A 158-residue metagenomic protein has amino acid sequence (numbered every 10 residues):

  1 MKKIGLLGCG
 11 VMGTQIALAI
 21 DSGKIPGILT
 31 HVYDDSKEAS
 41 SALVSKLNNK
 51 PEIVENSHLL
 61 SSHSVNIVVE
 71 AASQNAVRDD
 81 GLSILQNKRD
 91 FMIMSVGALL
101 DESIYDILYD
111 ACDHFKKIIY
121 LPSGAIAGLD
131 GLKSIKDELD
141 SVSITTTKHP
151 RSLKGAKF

Functional and structural regions predicted by a protein language model:
I4-G8: Conserved N-terminal Rossmann-fold NAD(P)-binding element of oxidoreductases
M12: Hydrophobic/small residue at the entry helix of a nucleotide-binding pocket
I25-K46: NAD(P)-binding Rossmann-fold cofactor-contacting core
N49-S57: Conserved SAM-binding strand-loop segment of SAM-dependent methyltransferases
P51, N87-D90, H114-K117: A short helix->loop->beta-strand "cap" motif at the edges of active sites that frequently abuts
S57-Q86, A98-D101: Beta-loop-alpha module in the N-terminal Rossmann-like domain of NAD(P)-dependent dehydrogenases, especially those
V96-K117: Rossmann-fold NAD(P)-binding glycine/threonine-rich loop
K117-F158: Conserved anion/nucleotide-ligand pocket segment
